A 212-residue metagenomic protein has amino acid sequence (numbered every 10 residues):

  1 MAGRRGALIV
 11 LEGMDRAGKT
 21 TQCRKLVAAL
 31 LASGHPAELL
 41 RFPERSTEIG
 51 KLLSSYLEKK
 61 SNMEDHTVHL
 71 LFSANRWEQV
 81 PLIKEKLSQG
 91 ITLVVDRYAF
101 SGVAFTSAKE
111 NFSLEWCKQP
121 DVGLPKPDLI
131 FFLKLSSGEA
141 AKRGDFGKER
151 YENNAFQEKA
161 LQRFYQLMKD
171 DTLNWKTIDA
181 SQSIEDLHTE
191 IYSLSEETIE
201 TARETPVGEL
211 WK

Functional and structural regions predicted by a protein language model:
A2-G3, V27, G138-K212: NTP-dependent small-molecule kinase module
R4-L8: Pre-Walker A (Motif I) flank of P-loop NTPase domains
L11: Hydrophobic anchor at the beta1->P-loop junction of P-loop NTPases
R16: Walker A (P-loop) phosphate-binding loop of P-loop NTPases
K19: Conserved lysine of the Walker
Q22: Hydrophobic positions on the alpha1 helix immediately C-terminal to the Walker A/P-loop
A32-K118, V122: ATP-dependent small-molecule kinase phosphotransfer cores that center on conserved nucleotide phosphate-binding segments
R97-R163: A glycine- and Lys/Arg-enriched "phosphate-lid" helix/loop adjacent to the NTP-binding pocket of small-molecule kinases
